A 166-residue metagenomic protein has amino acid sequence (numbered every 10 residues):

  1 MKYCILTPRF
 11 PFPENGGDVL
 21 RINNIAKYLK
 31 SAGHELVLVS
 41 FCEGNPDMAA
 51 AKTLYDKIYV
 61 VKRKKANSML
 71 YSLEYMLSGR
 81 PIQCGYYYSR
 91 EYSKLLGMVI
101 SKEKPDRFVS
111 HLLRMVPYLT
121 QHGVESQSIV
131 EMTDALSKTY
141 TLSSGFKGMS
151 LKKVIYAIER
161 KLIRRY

Functional and structural regions predicted by a protein language model:
M1-Y59, E103: N-terminal subdomain of nucleotide-sugar transferases
P8, L113, M132-A135: Histidine-centered beta-alpha loop that forms part of the nucleotide-sugar donor binding/catalytic region in diverse
P13-E14, S68, Y118, K138: Glycine/Thr-rich phosphate-binding loops of Rossmann-like dinucleotide-binding domains
K30, H122-V124: Short, conserved loop/helix-junction motifs that constitute active-site signature segments in enzyme catalytic cores
F41-M98, K102-E103: A conserved catalytic-core segment of Leloir-type glycosyltransferases
N45-M48, L112-L119: Short, well-ordered alpha-helical microsegments
K64-I82, Y86, S126-Y166: Acceptor-binding helix/loop patch of EC 2.4 sugar-transfer enzymes, predominantly nucleotide-sugar-dependent
L96-V116, S126-I129: Short N-terminal targeting/anchoring amphipathic segment
